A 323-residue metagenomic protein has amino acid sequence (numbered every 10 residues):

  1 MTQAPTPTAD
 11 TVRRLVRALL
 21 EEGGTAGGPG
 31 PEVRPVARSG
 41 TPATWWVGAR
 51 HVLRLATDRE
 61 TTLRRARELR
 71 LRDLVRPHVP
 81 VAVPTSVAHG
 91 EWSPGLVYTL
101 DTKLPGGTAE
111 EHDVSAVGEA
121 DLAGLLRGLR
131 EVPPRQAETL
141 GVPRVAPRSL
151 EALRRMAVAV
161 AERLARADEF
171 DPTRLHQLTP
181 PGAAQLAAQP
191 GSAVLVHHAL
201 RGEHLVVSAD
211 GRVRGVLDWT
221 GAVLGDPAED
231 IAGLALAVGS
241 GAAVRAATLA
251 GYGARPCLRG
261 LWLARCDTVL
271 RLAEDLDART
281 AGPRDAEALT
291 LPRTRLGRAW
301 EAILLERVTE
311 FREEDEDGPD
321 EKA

Functional and structural regions predicted by a protein language model:
P7-G28, E91-W92, P105, S115 (+6 more regions): An alpha-helical support segment within catalytic cores of ATP-dependent transferases
G24-A26, P77-P80, D168, G241: Short helix-capping segments at alpha-helix termini
G30-S149: ATP-binding pocket architecture of kinase catalytic cores
T41, A109, A232-A323: Helix-rich C-terminal or lid/interface subdomains of diverse kinases
G48, L96, G191-A193, R212: Conserved catalytic motifs of the protein kinase core domain
E60-T62, A193-V196, R201-C257, L261: Active-site Asp-x-Gly
R65-A66, A228, A286: Conserved strand-to-helix beginnings and helix N-cap segments that scaffold or border functional pockets
E91-G95, D210-R212, R265: Short strand-connecting beta-turns/loops that link adjacent beta-strands
